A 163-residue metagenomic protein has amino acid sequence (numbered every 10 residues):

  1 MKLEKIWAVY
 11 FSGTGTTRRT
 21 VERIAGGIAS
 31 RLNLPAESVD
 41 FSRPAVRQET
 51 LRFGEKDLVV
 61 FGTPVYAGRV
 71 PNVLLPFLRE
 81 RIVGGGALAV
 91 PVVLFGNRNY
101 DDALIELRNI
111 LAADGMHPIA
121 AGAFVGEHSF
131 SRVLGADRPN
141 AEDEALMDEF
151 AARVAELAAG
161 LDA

Functional and structural regions predicted by a protein language model:
M1-T20, I24-R43, E49-A163: FMN-binding flavodoxin-like domain, especially the glycine-rich phosphate-binding loop
